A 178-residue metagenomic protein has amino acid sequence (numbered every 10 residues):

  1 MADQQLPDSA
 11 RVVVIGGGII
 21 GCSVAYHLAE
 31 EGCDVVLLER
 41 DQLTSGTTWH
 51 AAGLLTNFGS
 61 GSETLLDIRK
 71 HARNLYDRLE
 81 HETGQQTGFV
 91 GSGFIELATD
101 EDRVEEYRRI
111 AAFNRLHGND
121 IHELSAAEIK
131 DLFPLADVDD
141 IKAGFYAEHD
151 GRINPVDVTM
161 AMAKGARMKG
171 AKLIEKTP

Functional and structural regions predicted by a protein language model:
Q4-I20, V36: Beta1/beta-strand and adjacent pyrophosphate-binding region of the FAD-binding site in flavoprotein oxidoreductases
A25, A29, G165: Gly/Ala-rich phosphate-binding loop of Rossmann-like dinucleotide-binding domains, activating on the conserved
A29-W49: Glycine-rich FAD pyrophosphate-binding loop
C33, N119, A171: Short phosphate-binding/catalytic loops that engage adenosine nucleotides
E39, S125-A126, E175-T177: Short loop/edge segments at beta-strand edges and connector loops that shape dinucleotide/nucleotide cofactor-binding
G53-L132: Dinucleotide-binding Rossmann-like beta1-alpha1 core, especially the glycine-rich loop that anchors the ADP
Y146-P178: Helical element adjacent to the flavin cofactor pocket in flavoenzyme catalytic cores
